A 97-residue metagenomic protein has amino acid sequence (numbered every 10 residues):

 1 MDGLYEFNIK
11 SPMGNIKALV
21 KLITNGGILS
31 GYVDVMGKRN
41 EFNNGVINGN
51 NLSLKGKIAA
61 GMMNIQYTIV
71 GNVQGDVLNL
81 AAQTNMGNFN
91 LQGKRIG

Functional and structural regions predicted by a protein language model:
M1-Q74, L78-G97: Central antiparallel beta-sheet cores of small beta-barrel/beta-sandwich binding domains
